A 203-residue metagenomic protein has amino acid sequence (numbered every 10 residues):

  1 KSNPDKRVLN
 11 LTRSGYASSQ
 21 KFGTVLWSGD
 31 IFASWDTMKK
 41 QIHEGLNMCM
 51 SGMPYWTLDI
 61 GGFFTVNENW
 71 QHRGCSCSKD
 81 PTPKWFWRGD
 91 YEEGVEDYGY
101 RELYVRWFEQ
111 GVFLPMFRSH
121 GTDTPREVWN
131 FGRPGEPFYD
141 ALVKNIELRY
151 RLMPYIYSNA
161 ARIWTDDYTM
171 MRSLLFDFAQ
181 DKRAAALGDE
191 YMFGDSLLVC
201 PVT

Functional and structural regions predicted by a protein language model:
K1-T203: Catalytic-domain carbohydrate-binding cleft regions of carbohydrate-active enzymes
